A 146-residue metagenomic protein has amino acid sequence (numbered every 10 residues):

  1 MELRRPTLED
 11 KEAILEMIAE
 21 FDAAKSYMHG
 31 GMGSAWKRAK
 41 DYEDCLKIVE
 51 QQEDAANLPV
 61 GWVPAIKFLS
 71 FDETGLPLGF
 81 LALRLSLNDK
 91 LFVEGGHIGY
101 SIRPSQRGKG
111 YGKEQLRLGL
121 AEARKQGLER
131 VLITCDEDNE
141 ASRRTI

Functional and structural regions predicted by a protein language model:
M1-H97, P104, E122: GNAT-family acyltransferases
E2, G99, L132-T134: Short aromatic/hydrophobic contact patches that present stacked aromatics for nucleic-acid/ligand binding
Y100-K109, D138: Active-site acidic-Proline motif in GNAT/NAT acetyltransferases
Q106, G110-L118: Conserved acetyl-CoA pyrophosphate-binding loop and the N-cap/start of the following alpha-helix in GNAT-like
K113, K125, E137-I146: Conserved active-site alpha-helix within GNAT-family acetyltransferase domains
G119, V131-I133, I146: Hydrophobic packing within well-folded, soluble alpha/beta domains
A123-C135: Conserved GNAT acetyl-CoA-binding A-motif
